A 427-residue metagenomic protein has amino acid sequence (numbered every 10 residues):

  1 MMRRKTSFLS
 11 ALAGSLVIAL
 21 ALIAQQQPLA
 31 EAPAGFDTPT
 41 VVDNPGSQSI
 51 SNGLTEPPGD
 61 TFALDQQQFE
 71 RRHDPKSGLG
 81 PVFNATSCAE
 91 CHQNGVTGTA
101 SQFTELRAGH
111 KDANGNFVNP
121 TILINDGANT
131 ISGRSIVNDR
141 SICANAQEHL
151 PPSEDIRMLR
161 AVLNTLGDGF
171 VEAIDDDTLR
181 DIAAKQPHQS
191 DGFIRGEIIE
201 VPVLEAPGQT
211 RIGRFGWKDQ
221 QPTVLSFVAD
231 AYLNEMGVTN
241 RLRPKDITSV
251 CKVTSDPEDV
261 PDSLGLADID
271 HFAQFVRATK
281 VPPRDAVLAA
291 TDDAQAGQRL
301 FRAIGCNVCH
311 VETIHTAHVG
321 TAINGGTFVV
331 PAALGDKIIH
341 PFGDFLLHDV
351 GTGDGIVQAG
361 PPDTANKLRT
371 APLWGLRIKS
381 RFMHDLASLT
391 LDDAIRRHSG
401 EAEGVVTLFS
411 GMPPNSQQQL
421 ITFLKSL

Functional and structural regions predicted by a protein language model:
M1-M2, L20: Extracellular glycan-recognition modules
M2-A13: Bacterial N-terminal signal peptides that target proteins for export
F8, L22-L427: Periplasmic c-type cytochrome electron-transfer domains
A11-A21: Bacterial N-terminal signal peptides
